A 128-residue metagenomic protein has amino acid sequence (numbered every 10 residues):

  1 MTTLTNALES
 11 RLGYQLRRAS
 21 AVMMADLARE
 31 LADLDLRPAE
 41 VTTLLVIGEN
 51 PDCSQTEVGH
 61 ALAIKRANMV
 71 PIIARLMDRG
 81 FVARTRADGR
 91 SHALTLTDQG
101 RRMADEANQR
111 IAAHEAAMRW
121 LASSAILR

Functional and structural regions predicted by a protein language model:
M1-L34, L96: N-terminal leader segment of winged-helix/HTH proteins
L16, I47-P51: Short helix-to-turn junction characteristic of helix-turn-helix DNA-binding domains, especially the helix
M24, D52-S54, A74-R128: Charged, amphipathic alpha-helical coiled-coil/dimerization segments
A32, A63, A74, D78: Residue-level detection of the helix-turn-helix DNA-binding "recognition helix"
T43-L44: Short alpha-helical "packing" element that flanks the helix-turn-helix/winged-helix DNA-binding module
P51-D52, A63: Central "turn" residue of the DNA-binding helix-turn-helix
G59: The alpha-helix within a helix-turn-helix
K65-N68: Helix-turn-helix DNA-binding motif, specifically the short coil turn and the N-cap/start of the second
